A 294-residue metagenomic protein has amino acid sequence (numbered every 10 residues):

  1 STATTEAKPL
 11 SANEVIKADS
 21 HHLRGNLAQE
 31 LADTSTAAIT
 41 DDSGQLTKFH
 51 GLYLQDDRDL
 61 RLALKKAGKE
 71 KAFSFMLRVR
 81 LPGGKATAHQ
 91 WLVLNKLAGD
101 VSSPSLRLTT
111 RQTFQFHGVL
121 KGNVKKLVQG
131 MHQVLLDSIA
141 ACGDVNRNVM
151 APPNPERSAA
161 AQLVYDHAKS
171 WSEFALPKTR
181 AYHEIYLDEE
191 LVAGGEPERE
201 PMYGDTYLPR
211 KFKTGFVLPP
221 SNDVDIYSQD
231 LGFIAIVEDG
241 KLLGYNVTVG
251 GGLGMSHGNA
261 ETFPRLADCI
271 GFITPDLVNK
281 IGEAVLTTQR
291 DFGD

Functional and structural regions predicted by a protein language model:
S1-A63, D223-I226, R290-G293: Charge-rich, low-complexity segments
S1-K8, E200-D294: Mobile "lid/hinge" segments at catalytic clefts and subdomain interfaces of large enzymes
A32-K85, R147-P155, F212, E261-G271: Short glycine-/aliphatic-rich beta-strand segments at the starts of folded cytosolic domains
G51-L52, A63-K65, F73-M76, G84 (+6 more regions): Glycine-centered flexibility motif
R58-K66, K96-S103, G252, T287-Q289: Short amphipathic beta-strand starts and helix->beta connectors
R61-G68, L187-P201, S256-T262: Low-complexity, polar-biased intrinsically disordered regions enriched in Pro/Ser/Thr/Gly
K65-K71, S103-L108, D291-D294: Short, flexible, solvent-exposed loop/turn segments with mixed acidic/basic and small polar residues
S74-L242, K280: Small-residue-enriched alpha-helical segments and adjacent helix-cap loops that form tight helix-helix packing
